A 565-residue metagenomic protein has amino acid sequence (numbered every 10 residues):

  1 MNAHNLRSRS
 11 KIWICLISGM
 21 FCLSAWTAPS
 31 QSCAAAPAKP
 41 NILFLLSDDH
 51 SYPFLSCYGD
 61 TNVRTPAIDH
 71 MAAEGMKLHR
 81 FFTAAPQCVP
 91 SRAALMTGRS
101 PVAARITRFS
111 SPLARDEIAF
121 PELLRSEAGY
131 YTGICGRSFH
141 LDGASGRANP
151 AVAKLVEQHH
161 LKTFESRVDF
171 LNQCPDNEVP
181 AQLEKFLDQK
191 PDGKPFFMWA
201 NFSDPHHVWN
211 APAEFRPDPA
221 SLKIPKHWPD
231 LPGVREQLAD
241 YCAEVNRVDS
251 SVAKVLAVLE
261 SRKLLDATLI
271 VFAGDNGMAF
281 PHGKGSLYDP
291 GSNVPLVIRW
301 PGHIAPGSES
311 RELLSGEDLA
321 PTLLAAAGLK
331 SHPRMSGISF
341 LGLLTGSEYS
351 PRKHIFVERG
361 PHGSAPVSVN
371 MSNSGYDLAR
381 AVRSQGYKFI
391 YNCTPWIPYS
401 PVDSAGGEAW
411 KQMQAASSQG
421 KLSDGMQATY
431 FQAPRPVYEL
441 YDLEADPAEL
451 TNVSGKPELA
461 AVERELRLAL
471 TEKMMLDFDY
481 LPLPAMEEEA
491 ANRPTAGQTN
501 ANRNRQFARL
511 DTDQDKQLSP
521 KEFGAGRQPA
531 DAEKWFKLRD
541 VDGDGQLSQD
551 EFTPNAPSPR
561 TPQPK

Functional and structural regions predicted by a protein language model:
N2-G19, A28: Bacterial N-terminal signal peptides that target proteins for export
L16-C22, W26, Q31-E439, P447-L468 (+3 more regions): Formylglycine-dependent sulfatase
P40, A445, T512-P520, V541-Q549: Glycine-aliphatic tripeptides that mark coil-to-beta-strand junctions in extracellular and membrane proteins
L78, Y130, F186, F196 (+5 more regions): Conserved hydrophobic/aromatic "anchor" residues that stabilize well-ordered secondary structure elements
S336-G337, D479-E489, Q549: Short, flexible loop/turn segments with low-complexity composition
N492-T495, N502-R505, P529-D531, P557-K565: Beta-propeller-forming repeat regions
N502-D513, A532-G543: Primarily EF-hand calcium-binding motifs
L518-D531, Q549-P559: Amphipathic regulatory helices of Ca2+-sensor modules
